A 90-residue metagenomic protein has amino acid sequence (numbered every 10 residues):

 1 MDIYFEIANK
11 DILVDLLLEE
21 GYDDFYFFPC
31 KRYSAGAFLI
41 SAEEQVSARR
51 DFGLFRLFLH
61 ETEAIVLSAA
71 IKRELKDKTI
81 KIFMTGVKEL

Functional and structural regions predicted by a protein language model:
M1-L90: Positively charged, small/polar-rich N-terminal and surface patches that mediate targeting and assembly and bind
